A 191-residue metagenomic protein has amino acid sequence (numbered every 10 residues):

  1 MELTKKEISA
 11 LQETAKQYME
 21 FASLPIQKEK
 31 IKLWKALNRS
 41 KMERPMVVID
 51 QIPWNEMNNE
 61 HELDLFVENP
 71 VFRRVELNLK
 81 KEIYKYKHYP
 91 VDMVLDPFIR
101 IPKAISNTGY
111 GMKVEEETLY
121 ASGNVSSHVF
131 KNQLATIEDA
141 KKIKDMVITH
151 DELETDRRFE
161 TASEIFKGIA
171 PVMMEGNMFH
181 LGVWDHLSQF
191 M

Functional and structural regions predicted by a protein language model:
M1-M191: Catalytic cores of TIM-barrel enzymes
